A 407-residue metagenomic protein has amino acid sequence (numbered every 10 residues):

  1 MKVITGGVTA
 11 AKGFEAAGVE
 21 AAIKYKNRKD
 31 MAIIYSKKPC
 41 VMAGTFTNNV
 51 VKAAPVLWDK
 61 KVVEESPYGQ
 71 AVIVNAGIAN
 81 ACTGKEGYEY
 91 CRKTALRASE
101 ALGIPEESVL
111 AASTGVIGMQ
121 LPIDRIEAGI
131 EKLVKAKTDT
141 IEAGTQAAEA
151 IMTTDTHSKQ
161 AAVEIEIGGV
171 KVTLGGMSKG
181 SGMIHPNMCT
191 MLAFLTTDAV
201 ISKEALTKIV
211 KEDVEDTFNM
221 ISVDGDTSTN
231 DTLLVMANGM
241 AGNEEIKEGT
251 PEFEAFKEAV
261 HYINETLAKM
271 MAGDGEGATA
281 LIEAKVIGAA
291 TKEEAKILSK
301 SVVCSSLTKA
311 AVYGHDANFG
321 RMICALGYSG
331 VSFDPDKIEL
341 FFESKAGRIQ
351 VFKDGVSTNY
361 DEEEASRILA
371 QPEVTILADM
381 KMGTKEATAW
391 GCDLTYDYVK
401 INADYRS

Functional and structural regions predicted by a protein language model:
M1-N75, A79-E89, S99-S407: A structural signal for small-residue-enriched, beta-sheet-centric alpha/beta enzyme cores and oligomeric scaffold folds
A95: Generic structural marker for isolated residues within well-ordered, non-membrane alpha-helices of soluble domains
